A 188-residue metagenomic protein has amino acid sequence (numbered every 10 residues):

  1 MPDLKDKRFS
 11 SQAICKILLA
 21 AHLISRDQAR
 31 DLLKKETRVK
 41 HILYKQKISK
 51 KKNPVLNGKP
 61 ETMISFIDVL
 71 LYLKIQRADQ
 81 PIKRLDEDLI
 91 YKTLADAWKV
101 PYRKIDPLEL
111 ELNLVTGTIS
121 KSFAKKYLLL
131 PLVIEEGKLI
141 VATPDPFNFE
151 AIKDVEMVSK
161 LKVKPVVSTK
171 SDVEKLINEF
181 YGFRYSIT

Functional and structural regions predicted by a protein language model:
M1-I152, V158-K162, V167, S171: Non-catalytic accessory regions
E174-T188: Short, low-order "capping/linker" segments at domain edges
